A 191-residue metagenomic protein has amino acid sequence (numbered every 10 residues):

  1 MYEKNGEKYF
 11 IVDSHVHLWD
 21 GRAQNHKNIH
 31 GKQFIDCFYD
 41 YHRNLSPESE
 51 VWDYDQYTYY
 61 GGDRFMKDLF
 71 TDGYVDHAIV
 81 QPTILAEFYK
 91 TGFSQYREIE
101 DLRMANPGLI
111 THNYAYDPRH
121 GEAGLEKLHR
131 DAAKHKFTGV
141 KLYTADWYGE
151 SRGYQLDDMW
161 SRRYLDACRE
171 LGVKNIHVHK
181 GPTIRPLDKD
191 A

Functional and structural regions predicted by a protein language model:
M1-A191: Helix-coil boundary/capping segments in enzymes
